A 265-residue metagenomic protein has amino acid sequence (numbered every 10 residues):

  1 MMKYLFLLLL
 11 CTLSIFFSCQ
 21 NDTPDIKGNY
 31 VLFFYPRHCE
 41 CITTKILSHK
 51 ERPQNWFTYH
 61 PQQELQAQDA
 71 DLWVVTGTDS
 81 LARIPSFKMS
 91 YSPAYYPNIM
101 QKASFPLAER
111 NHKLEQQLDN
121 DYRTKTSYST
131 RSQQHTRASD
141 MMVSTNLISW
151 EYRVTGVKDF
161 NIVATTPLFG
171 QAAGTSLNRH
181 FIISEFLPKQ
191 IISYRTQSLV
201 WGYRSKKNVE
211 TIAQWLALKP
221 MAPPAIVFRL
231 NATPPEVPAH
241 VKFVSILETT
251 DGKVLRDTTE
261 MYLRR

Functional and structural regions predicted by a protein language model:
M1, L10, R264-R265: Charged/polar interaction segments and conserved charged motifs
M1-L5, N21: Positively charged n-region of N-terminal signal peptides that target proteins for export
L5-L13: Sec-dependent N-terminal signal peptides
I15-S18: C-terminal motif of bacterial Sec signal peptides marking the signal peptidase cleavage site
Q20-R265: Non-catalytic macromolecular-recognition regions in eukaryotic signaling proteins
